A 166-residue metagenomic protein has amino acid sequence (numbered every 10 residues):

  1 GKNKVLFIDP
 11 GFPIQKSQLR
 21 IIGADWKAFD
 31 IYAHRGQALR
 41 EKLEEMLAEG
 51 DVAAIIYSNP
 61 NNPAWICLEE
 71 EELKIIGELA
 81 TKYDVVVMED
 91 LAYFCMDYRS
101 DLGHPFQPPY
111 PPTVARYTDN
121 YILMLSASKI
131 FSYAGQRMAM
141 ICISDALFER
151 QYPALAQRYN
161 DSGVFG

Functional and structural regions predicted by a protein language model:
G1-L19: Conserved PLP-anchoring active-site segment centered on the Schiff-base-forming lysine
N3, A24, K82-V85, D119: A short helix->loop->beta-strand "cap" motif at the edges of active sites that frequently abuts
F7, A28, V87-E89: Hydrophobic residues in well-ordered beta-strands that form the structural core
F12-P13, A33, P60-P63, Y93-C95 (+4 more regions): Short, solvent-exposed loop/turn segments at secondary-structure junctions
A33-H104: Active-site phosphate-binding strand-loop segment of PLP-dependent enzymes
Y83, E89, L102-S128: Conserved active-site segment immediately N-terminal to the catalytic lysine that forms the internal aldimine
R116-G166: Conserved core segment of the aminotransferase class I/II
